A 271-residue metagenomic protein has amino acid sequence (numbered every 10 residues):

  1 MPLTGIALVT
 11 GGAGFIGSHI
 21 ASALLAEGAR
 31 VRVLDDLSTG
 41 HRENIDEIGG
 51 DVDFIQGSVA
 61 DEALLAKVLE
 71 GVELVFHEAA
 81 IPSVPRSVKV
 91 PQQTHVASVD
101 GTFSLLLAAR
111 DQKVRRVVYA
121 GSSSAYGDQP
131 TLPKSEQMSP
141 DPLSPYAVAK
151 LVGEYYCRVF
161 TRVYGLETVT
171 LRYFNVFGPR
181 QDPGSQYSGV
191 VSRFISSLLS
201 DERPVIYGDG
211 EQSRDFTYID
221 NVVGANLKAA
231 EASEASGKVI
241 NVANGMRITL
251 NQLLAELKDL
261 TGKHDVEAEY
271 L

Functional and structural regions predicted by a protein language model:
M1-V176: N-terminal Rossmann-like NAD(P)+-binding domain of SDR-like oxidoreductases, especially those catalyzing
I45-D46, P85, T131, I195-S196 (+2 more regions): Short secondary-structure boundary/capping segments
I48, G57, P183-Y187, M246: Residue-level signature of the cytosolic catalytic core of signaling kinases
G57, L199-L271: C-terminal substrate-binding subdomain of Rossmann-fold SDR/epimerase-dehydratase oxidoreductases
S104, Q181-D182, Q212-R214: Heptad-repeat alpha-helical coiled-coil signaling segments
V152, Y156, F160, V190 (+3 more regions): Hydrophobic alpha-helix immediately C-terminal to the catalytic Tyr-X-X-X-Lys motif of short-chain
